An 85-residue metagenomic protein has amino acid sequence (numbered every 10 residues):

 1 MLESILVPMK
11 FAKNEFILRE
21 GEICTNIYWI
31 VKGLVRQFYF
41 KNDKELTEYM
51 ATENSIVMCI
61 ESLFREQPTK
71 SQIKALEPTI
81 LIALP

Functional and structural regions predicted by a protein language model:
M1-K32: Regulatory nucleotide-sensing modules
V7, F16, L34-Y39, I56 (+1 more regions): Short beta-strand segments in beta-sandwich/barrel cores
F11, F40-N42: Sigma70-family region 2
E22, N42-K44, P78: Short strand-connecting beta-turns/loops that link adjacent beta-strands
L46-P85: Cyclic-nucleotide recognition modules
